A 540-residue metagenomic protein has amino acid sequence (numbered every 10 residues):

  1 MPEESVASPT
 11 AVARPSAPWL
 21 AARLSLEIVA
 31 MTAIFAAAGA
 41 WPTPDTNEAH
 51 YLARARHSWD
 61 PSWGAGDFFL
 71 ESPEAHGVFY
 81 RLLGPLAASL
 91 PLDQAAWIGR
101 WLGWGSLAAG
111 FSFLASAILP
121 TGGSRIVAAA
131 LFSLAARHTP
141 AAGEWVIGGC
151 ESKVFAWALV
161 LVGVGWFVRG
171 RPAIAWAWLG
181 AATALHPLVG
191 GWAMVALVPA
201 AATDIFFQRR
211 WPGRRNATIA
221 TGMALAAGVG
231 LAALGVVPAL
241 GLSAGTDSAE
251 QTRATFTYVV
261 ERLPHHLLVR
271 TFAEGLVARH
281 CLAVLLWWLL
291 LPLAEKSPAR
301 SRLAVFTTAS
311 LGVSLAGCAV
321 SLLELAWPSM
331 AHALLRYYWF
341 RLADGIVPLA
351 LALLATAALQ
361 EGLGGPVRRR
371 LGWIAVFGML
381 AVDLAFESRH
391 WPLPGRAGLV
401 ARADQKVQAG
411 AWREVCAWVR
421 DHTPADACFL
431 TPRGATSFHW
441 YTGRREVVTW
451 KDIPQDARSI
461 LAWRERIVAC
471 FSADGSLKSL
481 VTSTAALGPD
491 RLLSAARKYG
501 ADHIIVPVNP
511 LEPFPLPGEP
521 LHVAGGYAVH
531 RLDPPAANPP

Functional and structural regions predicted by a protein language model:
M1-I34, N538-P540: Start-transfer (signal-anchor) and selected internal transmembrane alpha helices of multi-pass inner/ER membrane
A36-Y51, W59, G64, E71-H76 (+3 more regions): Transmembrane catalytic cores of multi-pass membrane glycosyltransferases and polysaccharide-assembly enzymes
A53-R54, F69-Q94, A182: Short hydrophobic/aromatic helix or loop-helix immediately within or flanking a transmembrane segment in polytopic
I98-P120: Transmembrane-helix motifs of polytopic, lipid-linked glycan transferases
F155-I174, F206-R210: Membrane-interface transmembrane helices that cradle and orient dolichyl/undecaprenyl
V164-W166, A173-L188, A193, V198 (+1 more regions): Membrane-interface alpha helices of multi-pass inner-membrane proteins
A226, Q360-H390: Signature aromatic-anchored transmembrane alpha helix within multi-pass, membrane-resident enzymes that catalyze glycan
K406-S479, P489, L493-L511: Short periplasmic/luminal acceptor-recognition loop of GT-C membrane glycosyltransferases, typified by
